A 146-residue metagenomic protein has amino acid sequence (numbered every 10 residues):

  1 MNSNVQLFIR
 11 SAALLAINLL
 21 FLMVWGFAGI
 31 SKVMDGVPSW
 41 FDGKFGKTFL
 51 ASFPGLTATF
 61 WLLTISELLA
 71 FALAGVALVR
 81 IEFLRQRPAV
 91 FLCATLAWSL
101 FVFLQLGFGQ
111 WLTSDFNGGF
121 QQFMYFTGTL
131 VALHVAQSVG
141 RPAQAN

Functional and structural regions predicted by a protein language model:
M1-S31, F60-I65, L69-N146: Extended, low-polarity transmembrane helix blocks
V33-G55: Membrane-interface interhelical connector segments
